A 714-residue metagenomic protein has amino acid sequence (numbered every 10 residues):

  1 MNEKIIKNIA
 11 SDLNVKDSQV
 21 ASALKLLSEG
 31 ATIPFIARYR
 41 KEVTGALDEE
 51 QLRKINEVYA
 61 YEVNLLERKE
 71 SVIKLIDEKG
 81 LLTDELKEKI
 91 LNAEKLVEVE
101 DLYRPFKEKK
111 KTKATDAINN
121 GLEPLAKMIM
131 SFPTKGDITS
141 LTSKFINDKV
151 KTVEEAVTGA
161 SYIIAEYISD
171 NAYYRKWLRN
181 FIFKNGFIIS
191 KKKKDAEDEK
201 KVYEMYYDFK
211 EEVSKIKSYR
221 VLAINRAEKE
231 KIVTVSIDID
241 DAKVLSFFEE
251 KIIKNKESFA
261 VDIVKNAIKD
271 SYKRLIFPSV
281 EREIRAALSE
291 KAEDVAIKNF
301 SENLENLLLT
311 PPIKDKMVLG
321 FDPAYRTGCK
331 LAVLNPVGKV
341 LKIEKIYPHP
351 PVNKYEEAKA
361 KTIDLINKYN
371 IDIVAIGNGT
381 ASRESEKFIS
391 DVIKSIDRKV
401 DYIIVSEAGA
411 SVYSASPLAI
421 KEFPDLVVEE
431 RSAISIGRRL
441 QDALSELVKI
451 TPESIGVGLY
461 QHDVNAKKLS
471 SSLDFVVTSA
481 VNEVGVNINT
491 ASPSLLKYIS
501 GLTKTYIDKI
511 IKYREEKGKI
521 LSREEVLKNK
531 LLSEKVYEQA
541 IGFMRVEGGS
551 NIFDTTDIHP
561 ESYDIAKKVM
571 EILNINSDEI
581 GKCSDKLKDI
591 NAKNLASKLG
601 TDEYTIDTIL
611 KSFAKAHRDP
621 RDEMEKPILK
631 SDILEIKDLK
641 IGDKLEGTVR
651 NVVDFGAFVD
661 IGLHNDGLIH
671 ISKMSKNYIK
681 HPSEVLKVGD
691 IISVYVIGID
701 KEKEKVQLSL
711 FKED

Functional and structural regions predicted by a protein language model:
V20, I343-P350, I373, A415-V428 (+6 more regions): Short beta-alpha connecting loops at secondary-structure transitions that line or flank enzyme active sites
K25-S28, P105, D116-N119, A223-A227 (+16 more regions): Replace "in large, NTP-powered and nucleic-acid-processing enzymes" with "in large, NTP-powered factors and other
T32-I33, T44, D48-T115, N120-N147 (+5 more regions): Accessory alpha-helical DNA-binding modules that contact the DNA backbone or grooves
Y39-K41, M130, D240, P323 (+10 more regions): Short, ordered loop/turn segments at secondary-structure junctions
Q51-K54, L65-G320, A324-D425, A433: Duplex nucleic acid-engaging cores and interfaces of nucleic-acid transaction enzymes
E98, I403, G409, S414-V484 (+1 more regions): Long, charge-rich intrinsically disordered scaffolds of nucleic-acid metabolism proteins
L141-N147, K151-V153, F248-Y272, I276 (+4 more regions): Low-complexity, acidic/Ser/Thr- and charged residue-rich accessory regions of DNA metabolism proteins
N180-I188, F321-Y325, T380-A381, V405-V412 (+4 more regions): A glycine-rich phosphate-binding loop feature that marks nucleotide/adenosyl-phosphate handling sites
